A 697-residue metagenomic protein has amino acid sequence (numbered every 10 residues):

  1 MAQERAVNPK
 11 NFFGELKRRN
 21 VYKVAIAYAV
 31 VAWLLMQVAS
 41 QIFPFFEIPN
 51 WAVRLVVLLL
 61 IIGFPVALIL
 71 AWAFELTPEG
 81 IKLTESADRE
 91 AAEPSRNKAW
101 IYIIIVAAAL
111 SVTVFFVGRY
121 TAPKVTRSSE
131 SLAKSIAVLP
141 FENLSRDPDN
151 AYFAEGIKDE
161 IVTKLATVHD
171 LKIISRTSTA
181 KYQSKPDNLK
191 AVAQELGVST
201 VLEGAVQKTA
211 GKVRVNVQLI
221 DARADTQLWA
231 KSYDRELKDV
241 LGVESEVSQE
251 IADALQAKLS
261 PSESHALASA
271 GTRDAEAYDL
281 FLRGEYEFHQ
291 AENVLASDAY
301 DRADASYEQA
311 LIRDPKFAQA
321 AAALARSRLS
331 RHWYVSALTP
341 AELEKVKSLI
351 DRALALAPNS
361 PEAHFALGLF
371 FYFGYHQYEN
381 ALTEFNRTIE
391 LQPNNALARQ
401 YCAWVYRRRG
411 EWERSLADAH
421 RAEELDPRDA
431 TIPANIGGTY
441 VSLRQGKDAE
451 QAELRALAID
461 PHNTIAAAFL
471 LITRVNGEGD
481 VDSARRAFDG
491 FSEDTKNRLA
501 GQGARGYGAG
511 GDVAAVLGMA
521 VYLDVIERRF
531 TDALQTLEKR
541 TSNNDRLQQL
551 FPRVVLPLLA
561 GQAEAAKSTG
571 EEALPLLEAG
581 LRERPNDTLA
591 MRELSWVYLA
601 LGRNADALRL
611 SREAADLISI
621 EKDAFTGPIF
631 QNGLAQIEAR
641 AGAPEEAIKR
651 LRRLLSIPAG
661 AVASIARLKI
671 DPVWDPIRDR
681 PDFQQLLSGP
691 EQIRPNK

Functional and structural regions predicted by a protein language model:
M1-R119: An N-terminal, helix-rich hydrophobic module
K10, R96-P557, Q562-T569, A573 (+6 more regions): Acidic, proline/glycine-rich low-complexity intrinsically disordered segments
R19, V168, D314, I657 (+2 more regions): Acidic-histidine catalytic/liganding microenvironments
D489-K496, R612, L651-A659: TPR/TPR-like (Sel1-like) alpha-helical repeat modules
L547-Q549, D587-V597, D623-A639, A666: Amphipathic alpha-helical protein-interaction segments enriched in hydrophobic
S595, A635, A647, I677 (+1 more regions): Hydrophobic, well-ordered secondary-structure elements that form the walls of internal hydrophobic environments
I637-K669: C-terminal structured "cap/appendage" subdomains that terminate the fold
A666-K697: Terminal, low-structured helical/coil segments at or just beyond the last alpha-helical repeat
